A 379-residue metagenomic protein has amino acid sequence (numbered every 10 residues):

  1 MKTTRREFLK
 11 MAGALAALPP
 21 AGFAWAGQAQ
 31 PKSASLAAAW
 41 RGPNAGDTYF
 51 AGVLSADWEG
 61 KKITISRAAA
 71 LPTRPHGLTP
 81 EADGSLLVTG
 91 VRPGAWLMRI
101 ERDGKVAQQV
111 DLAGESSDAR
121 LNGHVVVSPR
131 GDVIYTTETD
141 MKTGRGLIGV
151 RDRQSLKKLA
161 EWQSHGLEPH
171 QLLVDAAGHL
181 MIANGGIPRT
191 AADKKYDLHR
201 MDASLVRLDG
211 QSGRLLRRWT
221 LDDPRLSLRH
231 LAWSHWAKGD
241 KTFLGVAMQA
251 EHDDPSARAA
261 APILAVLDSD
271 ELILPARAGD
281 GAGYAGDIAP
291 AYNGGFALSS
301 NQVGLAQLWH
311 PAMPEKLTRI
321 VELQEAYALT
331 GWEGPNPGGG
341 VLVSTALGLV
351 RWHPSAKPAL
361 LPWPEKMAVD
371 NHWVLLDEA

Functional and structural regions predicted by a protein language model:
M1-K2, E7-Q28: N-terminal export signals
W40-P43, T137-D140, I182-M201, V246-A259: Short, conserved, GDST-rich strand-edge loop motifs in beta-rich repeat architectures
A51-L54, I148-D152, R200-G210, A260-D268: Beta-propeller blade signature
A68-E81, S85-V127: Blade-loop segments of beta-propeller domains
A68-P72, L112-S117, W162-H165, W219-P224 (+3 more regions): Surface loop/turn motifs at the tips and blade-to-blade linkers of beta-strand repeat domains
T73-T79, A119-H124, L167-L173, L226-A232 (+3 more regions): Repeated scaffold domains used in trafficking and secretory/extracellular systems, primarily beta-propellers
E81-D83, P129-R130, D175-A177, H235-D240 (+2 more regions): Residue-level detector of Asp-centered blade-edge/turn motifs that repeat once per structural unit in beta-propeller
L112-H124, T136-D175: Asp-box/WD-like beta-propeller blade repeats and closely related beta-sheet repeat scaffolds
